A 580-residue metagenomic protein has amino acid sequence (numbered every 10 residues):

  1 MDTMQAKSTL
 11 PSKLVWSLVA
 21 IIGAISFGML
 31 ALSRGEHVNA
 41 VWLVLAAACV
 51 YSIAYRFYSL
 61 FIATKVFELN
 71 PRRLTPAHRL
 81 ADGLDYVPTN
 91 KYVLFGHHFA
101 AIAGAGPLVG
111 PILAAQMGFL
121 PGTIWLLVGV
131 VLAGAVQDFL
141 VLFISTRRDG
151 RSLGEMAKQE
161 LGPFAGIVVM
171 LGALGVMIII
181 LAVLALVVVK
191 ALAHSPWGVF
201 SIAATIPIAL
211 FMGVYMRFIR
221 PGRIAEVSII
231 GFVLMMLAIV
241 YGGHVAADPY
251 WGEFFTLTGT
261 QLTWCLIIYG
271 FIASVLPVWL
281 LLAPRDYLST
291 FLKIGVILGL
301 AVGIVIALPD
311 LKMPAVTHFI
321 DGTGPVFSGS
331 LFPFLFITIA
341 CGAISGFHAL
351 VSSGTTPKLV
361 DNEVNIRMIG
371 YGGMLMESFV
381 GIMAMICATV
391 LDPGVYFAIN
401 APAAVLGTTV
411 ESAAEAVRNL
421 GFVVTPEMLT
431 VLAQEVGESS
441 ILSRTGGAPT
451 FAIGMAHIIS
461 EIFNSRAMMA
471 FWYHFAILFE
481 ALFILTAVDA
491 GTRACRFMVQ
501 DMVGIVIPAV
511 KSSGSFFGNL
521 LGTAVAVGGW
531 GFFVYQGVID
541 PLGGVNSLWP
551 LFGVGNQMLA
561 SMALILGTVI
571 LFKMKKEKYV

Functional and structural regions predicted by a protein language model:
D2, L60-V87, L113, L127 (+6 more regions): Flexible loop linkers connecting adjacent transmembrane helices in multi-pass alpha-helical membrane transporters
D2-I22, I53-L108, T290, S330 (+2 more regions): Membrane-interface "cap" regions at the ends of multi-pass membrane proteins
I25-H37, L108, L120, I178-H194 (+9 more regions): Transmembrane helix-loop junctions in multi-pass membrane proteins
G28-R34, D85-R148, Q159-P163, I179-H194 (+6 more regions): Membrane-interface helix-loop-helix modules in multi-pass membrane proteins
H37-R56, L60, A114-I144, G154 (+2 more regions): Extracellular loop-to-transmembrane helix junctions
C49-S59, A173, I178-I180, L234-A238 (+7 more regions): Selective recognition of specific alpha-helical transmembrane segments in multi-pass small-molecule
E160-I178, G370-F379, T445-G447, S465-A476 (+4 more regions): Loop-to-transmembrane helix boundary motifs in multi-pass membrane proteins
I304-I320, L375-G454, A490, Y535-G543: Extracellular/periplasmic helix-exit of transmembrane alpha-helices
